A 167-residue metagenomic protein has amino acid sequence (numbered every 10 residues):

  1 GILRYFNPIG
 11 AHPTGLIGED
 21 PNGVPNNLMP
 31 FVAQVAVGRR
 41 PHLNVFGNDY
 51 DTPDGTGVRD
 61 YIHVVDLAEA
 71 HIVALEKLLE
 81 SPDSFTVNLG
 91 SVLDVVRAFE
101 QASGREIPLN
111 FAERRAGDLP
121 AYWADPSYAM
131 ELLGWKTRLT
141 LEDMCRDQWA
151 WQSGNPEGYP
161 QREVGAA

Functional and structural regions predicted by a protein language model:
G1-T14, H42-F46: Conserved beta-loop-beta element that borders a ligand/cofactor-binding pocket
T14-N26: Conserved P-loop NTPase catalytic core
N27-A167: C-terminal substrate-binding subdomain of Rossmann-fold SDR/epimerase-dehydratase oxidoreductases
